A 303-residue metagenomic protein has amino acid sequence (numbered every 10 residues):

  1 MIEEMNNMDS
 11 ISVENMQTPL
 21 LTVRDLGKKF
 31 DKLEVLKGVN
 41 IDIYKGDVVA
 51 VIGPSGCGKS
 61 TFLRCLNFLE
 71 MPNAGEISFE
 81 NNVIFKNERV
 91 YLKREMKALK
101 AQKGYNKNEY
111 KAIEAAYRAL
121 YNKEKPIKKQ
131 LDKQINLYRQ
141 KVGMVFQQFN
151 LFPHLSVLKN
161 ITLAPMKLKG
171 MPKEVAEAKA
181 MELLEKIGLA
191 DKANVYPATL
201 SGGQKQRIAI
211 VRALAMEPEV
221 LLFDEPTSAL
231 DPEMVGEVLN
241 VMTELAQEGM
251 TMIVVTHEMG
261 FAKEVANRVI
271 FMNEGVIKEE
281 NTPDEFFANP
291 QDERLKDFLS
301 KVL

Functional and structural regions predicted by a protein language model:
I52-P54: The feature captures the beta-strand-to-loop junction immediately N-terminal to the Walker
N67: Helix-to-loop junction immediately C-terminal to a conserved catalytic motif
G75-K86, A115-K123: Conserved ABC transporter NBD signature motif
Y196-L200, Q204: Conserved ABC ATPase signature
A215-E219: A short, proline-enriched helix->beta-strand linker immediately N-terminal to the Walker B motif in ABC-type P-loop
L221-D224: Catalytic Walker B motif of ABC-type/P-loop ATPase nucleotide-binding domains
